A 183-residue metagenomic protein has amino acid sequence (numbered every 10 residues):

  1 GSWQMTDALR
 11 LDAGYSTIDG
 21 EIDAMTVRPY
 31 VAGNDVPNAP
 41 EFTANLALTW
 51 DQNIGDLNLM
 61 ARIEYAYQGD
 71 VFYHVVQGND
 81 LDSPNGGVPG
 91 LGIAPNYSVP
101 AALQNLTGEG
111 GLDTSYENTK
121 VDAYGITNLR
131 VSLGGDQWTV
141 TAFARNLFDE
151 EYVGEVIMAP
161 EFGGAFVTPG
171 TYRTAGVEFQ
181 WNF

Functional and structural regions predicted by a protein language model:
G1-V76, E178-N182: Gram-negative outer-membrane beta-barrel transporters
A8, D12, E21, M25 (+6 more regions): Surface-exposed loop/turn and secondary-structure junction residues enriched for glycine/proline
D19, G33, D51, V121-A123 (+3 more regions): Generic secondary-structure boundary/loop-capping signal
I22-Y30, N105-L112, G154-A159: Flexible, solvent-exposed coil segments and beta strand-coil junctions, predominantly the extracellular/periplasmic
V27-V36, T114-N118, F162-V167: Extracellular loop and loop/strand-boundary signature of outer-membrane beta-barrel proteins
A39-G134: C-terminal beta-barrel architecture of Gram-negative outer-membrane proteins
A66-V88, S132-F183: C-terminal beta-signal and adjacent terminal beta-strands/loops of Gram-negative outer-membrane beta-barrel proteins
